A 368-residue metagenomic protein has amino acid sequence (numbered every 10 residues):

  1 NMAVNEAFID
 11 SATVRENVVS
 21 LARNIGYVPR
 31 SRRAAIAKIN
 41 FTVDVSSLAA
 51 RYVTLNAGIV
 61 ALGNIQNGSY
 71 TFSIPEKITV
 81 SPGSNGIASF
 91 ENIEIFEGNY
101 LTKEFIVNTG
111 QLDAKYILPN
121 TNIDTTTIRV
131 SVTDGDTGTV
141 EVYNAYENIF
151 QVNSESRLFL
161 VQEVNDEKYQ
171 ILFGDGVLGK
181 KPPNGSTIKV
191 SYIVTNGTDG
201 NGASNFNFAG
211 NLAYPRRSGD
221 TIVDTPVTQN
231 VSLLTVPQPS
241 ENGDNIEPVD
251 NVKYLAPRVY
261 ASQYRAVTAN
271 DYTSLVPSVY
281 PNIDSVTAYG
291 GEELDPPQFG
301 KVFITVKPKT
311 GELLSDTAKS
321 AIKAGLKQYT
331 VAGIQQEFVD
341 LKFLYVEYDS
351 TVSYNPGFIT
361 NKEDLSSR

Functional and structural regions predicted by a protein language model:
N1-D124: Extended assembly-interface regions of large multimeric machines
R30-S31, N122, F150-Q151, F159-E163 (+4 more regions): Replace "in large, NTP-powered and nucleic-acid-processing enzymes" with "in large, NTP-powered factors and other
D44, K77, I193, K307-K309 (+1 more regions): Solvent-exposed coil/turn segments that connect beta secondary-structure elements in extracytoplasmic/periplasmic
G63-S73, D136-V142, S274-L294: Short, well-structured beta-strand/strand-turn elements
G68, E76, I87, Y169-F173 (+2 more regions): A generic structural motif
V80-G138, Q170, K180-A266, V331-R368: Acidic, glycine-rich low-complexity/disordered segments
T127-G174, L178-K181: Extracellular/luminal ectodomains and secreted, surface-exposed scaffolds of diverse proteins
Q263-R368: Carbohydrate-recognition loop of C-type lectin domains
